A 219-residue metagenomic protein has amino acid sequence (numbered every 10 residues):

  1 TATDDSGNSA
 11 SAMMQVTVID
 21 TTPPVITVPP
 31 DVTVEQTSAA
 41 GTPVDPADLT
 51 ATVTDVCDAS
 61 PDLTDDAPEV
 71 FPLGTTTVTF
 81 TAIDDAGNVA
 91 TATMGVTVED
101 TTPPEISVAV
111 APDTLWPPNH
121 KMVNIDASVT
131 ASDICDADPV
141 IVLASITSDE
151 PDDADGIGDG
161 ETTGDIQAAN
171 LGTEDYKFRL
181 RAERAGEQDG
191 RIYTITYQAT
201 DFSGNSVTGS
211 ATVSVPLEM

Functional and structural regions predicted by a protein language model:
T1-M219: Proline-threonine-serine-rich low-complexity tracts
